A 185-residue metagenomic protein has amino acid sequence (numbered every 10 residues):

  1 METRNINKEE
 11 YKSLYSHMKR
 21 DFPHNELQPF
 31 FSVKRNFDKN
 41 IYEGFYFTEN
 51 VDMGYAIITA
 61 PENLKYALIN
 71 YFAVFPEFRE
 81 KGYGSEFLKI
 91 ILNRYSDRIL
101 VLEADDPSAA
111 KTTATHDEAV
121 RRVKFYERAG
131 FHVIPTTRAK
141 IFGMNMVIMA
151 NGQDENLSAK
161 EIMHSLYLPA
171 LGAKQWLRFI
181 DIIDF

Functional and structural regions predicted by a protein language model:
M1-F31, L157, E161-S165, P169 (+2 more regions): Short amphipathic alpha-helix that is part of the acyltransferase structural core
I6, F47-T48, L88-S96: Alpha-helix C-terminal capping segments
P23-A73: A conserved beta-strand-loop-helix scaffold within acyl/acetyltransferase catalytic domains
P61-I69, R79, R98, G143: A conserved beta-turn-beta hairpin within the catalytic core of GNAT-like acetyltransferases that forms part
F72-R79, D106-S108: A short, internal acetyl-CoA/4′-phosphopantetheine-binding micro-motif in the GNAT/acyltransferase core
V74, E80-R94, E118: Conserved acetyl-CoA-binding loop-helix of GNAT-fold acetyltransferases
L100-F185: Terminal substrate-recognition subdomain of acyl/acetyltransferases
